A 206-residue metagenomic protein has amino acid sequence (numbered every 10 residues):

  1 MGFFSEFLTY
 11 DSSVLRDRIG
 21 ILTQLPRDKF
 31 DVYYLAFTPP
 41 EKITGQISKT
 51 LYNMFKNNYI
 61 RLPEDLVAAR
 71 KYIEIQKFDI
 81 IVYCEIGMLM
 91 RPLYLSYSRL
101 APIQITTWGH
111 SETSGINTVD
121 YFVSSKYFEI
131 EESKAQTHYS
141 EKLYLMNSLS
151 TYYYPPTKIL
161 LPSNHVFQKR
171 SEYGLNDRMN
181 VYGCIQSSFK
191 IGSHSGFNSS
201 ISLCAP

Functional and structural regions predicted by a protein language model:
M1-T118, S124-Q136: Conserved nucleotide-cofactor-binding alpha/beta core module
S5, K126, N147-S148, C184-Q186: Pocket-edge structural micro-motifs
T9-K29, T151-P206: Conserved catalytic-core segment of nucleotide-activated headgroup transferases in glycan assembly
T44-I47, K142, H165, S195: Alpha-helical structural motif
L51, T137-H138, G174, C204: A generic structural signal for short, solvent-exposed coil/turn residues that cap or connect secondary-structure
I103, D120, K142, R178-V181: A generic secondary-structure signal marking the coil-to-beta-strand transition
Y121-E132, H138-P156, L161: Donor nucleotide-sugar binding/catalytic pocket of nucleotide-sugar-dependent glycosyltransferases
